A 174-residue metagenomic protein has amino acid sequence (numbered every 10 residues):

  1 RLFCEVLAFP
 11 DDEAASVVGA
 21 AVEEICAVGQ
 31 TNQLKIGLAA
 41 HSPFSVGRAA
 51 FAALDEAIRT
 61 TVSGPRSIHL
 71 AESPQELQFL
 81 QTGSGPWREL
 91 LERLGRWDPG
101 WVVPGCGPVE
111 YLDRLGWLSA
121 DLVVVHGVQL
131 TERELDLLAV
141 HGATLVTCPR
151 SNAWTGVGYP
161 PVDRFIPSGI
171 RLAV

Functional and structural regions predicted by a protein language model:
R1-D121: Metal-coordinating catalytic core of metallo-dependent amide/deamination hydrolases
P43-A49, P104, P108, D113-V174: Active-site-adjacent C-terminal substructures of enzyme catalytic domains
